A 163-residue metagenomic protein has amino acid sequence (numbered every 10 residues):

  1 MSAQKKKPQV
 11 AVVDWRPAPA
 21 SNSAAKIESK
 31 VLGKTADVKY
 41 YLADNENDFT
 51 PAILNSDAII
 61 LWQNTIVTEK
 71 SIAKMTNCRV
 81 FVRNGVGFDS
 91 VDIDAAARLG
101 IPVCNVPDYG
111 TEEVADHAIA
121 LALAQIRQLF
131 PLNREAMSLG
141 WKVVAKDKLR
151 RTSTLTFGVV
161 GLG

Functional and structural regions predicted by a protein language model:
M1-S56: N-terminal glycine-/charge-rich "phosphate-binding" loop or analogous flexible N-terminal tail
K7, C78, S153-T156: Phosphate-coordination loops involved in phosphoryl transfer and adenosine-cofactor binding
L42, W62, N84-G85, I101-E112: Short beta->alpha connector loops at strand-helix junctions that form conserved, small/polar/Pro-enriched
P51-I53, S71-K74, R151: Structural alpha-helical scaffold elements that stabilize or flank donor/cofactor-binding regions in carbohydrate
A52-A58, T76-R79: Short acidic/histidine-rich motifs immediately flanking catalytic phosphotransfer sites in two-component signaling
I66-C78, D92: Rossmann-fold NAD(P) dinucleotide-binding segment
D89-I101: Rossmann-fold NAD(P)-binding glycine/threonine-rich loop
L99, P107-V160: Phosphate-binding beta-alpha-beta segment of Rossmann-like dinucleotide-binding domains, i.e., the NAD(P)
